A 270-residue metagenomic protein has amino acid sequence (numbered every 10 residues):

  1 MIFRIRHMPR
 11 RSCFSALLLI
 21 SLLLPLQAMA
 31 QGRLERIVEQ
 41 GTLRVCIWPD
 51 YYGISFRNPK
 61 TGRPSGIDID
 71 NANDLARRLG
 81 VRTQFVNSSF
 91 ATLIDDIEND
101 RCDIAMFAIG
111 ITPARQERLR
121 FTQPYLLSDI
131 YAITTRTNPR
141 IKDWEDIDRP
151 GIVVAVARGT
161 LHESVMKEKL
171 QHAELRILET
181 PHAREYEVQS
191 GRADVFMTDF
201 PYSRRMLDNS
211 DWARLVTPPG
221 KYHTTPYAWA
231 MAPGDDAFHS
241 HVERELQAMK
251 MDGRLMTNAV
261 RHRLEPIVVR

Functional and structural regions predicted by a protein language model:
Q31-A108, E117, R261: Extracytoplasmic small-molecule ligand-binding "clamshell" domains of the periplasmic binding protein/Venus flytrap
G32, L161-R176, R214-P218, Q247-R270: Ligand-binding clefts/hinges and TM-proximal coupling segments of bilobed small-molecule sensing domains
L34, P64-D68, Q116-S128, L215-G220 (+1 more regions): A structural signal for short loop-to-beta-strand junctions that line the ligand-binding cleft of periplasmic/secreted
C46-Y52, V86-A91, D100-T112, R158-T160 (+4 more regions): Beta->alpha turn/N-cap motifs
I69, Q84-D95, K142, R176-S190: Short helix-initiation/N-cap motifs at beta->coil->alpha
T92-D95, I109-E117, V165-E168, Q189-H223: A ligand-binding cleft/hinge motif common to bilobed small-molecule-binding domains
L127-T134, F200, R204-Q247, E265-R270: Periplasmic-binding protein-like
T135-I152: Flexible hinge/capping segments at coil-to-helix
